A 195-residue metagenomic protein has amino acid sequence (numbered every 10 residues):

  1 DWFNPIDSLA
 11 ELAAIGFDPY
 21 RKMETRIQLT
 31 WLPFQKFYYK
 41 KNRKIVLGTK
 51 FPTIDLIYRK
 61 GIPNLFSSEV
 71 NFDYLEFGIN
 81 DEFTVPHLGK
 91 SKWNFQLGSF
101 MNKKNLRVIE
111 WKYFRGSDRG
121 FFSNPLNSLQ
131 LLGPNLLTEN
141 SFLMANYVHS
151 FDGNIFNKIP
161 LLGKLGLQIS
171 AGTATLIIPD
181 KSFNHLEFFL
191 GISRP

Functional and structural regions predicted by a protein language model:
D1-P195: Exposed, low-structure sequence patches enriched in small/polar residues
